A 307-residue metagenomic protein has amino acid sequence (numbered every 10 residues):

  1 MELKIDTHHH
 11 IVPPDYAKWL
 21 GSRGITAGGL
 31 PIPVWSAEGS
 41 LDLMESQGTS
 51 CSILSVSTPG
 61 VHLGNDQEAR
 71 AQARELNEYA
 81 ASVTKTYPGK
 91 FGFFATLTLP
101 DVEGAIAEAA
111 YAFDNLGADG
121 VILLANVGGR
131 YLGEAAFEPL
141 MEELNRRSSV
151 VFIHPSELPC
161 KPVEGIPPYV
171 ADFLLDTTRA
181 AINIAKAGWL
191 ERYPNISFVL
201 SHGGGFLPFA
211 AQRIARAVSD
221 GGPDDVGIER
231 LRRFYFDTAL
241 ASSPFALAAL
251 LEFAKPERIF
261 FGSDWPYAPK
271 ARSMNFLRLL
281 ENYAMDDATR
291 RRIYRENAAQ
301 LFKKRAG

Functional and structural regions predicted by a protein language model:
E2-T7, V12-C51, E78-T86, A107-Y111 (+4 more regions): Mid-to-C-terminal alpha-helical segments outside catalytic/metal-binding sites
I5-H9, S52-L54, G92-T96, V121-L123 (+4 more regions): Hydrophobic faces of well-ordered beta-strands that scaffold small-molecule active sites in alpha/beta enzyme cores
H9-I11, L99, P155-P159, W265-A268: Short glycine-enriched loops at secondary-structure junctions
S22-G29, A125-N126, I228-Y235: Short, basic, glycine/proline-bearing loop/turn elements
L30-W35, V61-H62, L99-A105, G128-A135 (+3 more regions): Acidic-and-aromatic substrate-binding clefts and catalytic sites of carbohydrate-active enzymes
V56-N183, A187: Active-site gating/metal-coordination segments in enzymes
P162, I166-A185, S197, S201-G307: H/E-rich (His + Asp/Glu) clusters that bind or coordinate divalent metals
